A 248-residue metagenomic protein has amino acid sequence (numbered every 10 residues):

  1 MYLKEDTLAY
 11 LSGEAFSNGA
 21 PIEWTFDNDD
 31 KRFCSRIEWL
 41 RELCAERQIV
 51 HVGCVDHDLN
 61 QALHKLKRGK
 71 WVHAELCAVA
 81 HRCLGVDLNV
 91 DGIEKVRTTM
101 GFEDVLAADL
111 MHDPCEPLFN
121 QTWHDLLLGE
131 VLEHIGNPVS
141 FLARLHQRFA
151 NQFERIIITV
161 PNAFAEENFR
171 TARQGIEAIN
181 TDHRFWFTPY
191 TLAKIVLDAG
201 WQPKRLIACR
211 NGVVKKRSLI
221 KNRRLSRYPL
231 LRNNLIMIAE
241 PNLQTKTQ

Functional and structural regions predicted by a protein language model:
M1-D6, R32-E42, H51-G53, H73: N-terminal presequences and immediately downstream first alpha-helices
Y2-N28, C34, D91-G92, T99-M100 (+1 more regions): S-adenosyl-L-methionine-dependent methyltransferase catalytic module, highlighting the catalytic core
D30-S35, L110-H112: Short beta->alpha connector loops
R32, R41, N120, Y228-P229: Residue-level marker of regulatory loop/turn positions in helix-turn-helix DNA-binding domains and in histidine
R41-F169, W186-V196, L235-L243: Conserved SAM-binding loop
